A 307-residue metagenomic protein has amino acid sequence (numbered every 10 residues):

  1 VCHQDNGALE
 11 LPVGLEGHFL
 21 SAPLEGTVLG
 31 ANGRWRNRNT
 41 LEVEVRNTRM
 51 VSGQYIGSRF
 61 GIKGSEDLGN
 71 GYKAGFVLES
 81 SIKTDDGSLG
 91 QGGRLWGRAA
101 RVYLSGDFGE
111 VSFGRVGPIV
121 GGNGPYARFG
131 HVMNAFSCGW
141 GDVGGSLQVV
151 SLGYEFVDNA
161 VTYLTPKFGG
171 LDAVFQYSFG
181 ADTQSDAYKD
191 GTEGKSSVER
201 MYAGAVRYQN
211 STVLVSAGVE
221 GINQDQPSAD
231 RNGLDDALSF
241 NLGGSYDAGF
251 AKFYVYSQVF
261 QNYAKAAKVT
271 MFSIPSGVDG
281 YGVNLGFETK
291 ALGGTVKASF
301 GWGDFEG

Functional and structural regions predicted by a protein language model:
V1-T40: N-terminal low-complexity segments that are often proline-rich with Ser/Thr-Pro
V13, T27, N39, E66 (+9 more regions): Outer-envelope beta-barrel architecture signal
T27, R34, R38, V77-E79 (+5 more regions): Transmembrane beta-strands of outer-membrane beta-barrel proteins
N32-Y55, S196: Surface-exposed strand-loop-strand hairpins of Gram-negative outer-membrane beta-barrel proteins
R36, S81-D85, P118-G122, G180-D182 (+3 more regions): Structural signature of outer-membrane beta-barrel domains
N47-V51, D85-Q91, L147-G153, S185-K195 (+3 more regions): Outer-membrane beta-barrel domain signature
R49-A181, V198, R207-L214: Outer membrane beta-barrel
S197, A203-G307: Detector for outer-membrane/organellar transmembrane beta-barrel domains, recognizing the amphipathic beta-strand
